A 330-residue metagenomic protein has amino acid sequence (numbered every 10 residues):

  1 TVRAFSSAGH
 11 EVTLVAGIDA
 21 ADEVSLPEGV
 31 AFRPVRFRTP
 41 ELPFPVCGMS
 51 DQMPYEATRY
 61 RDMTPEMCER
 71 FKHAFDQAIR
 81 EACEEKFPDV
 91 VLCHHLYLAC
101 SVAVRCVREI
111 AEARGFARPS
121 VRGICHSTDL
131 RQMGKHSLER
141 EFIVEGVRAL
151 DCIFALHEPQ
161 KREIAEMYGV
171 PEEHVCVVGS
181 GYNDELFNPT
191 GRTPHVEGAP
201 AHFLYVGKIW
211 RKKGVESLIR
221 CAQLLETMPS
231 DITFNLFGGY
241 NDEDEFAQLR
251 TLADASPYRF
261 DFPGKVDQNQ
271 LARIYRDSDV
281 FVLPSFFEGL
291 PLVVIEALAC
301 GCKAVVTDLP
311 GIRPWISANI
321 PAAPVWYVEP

Functional and structural regions predicted by a protein language model:
L14-E85: A conserved catalytic-core segment of Leloir-type glycosyltransferases
F154, V196-K213, I219-Q223, N235: Conserved donor-binding/catalytic core segment of Leloir-type glycosyltransferases
P159, G181: Carbohydrate-associated surface elements
F246-N269: Nucleotide-activated donor-binding/catalytic signature segment of Leloir-type glycosyltransferases, i.e., the conserved
K265, R273-S278: Short alpha-helical donor nucleotide-sugar binding micro-motif in glycosyltransferases
F286: Aromatic "clamp/platform" in nucleotide-sugar-dependent glycosyltransferases that forms part of the donor/acceptor
K303-V306, G311-R313, S317: Short hydrophobic beta-strand element within catalytic cores of glycosyltransferases and related nucleotide-activated
R313-P330: Change "using UDP/GDP/dTDP sugars" to "using nucleotide sugars
